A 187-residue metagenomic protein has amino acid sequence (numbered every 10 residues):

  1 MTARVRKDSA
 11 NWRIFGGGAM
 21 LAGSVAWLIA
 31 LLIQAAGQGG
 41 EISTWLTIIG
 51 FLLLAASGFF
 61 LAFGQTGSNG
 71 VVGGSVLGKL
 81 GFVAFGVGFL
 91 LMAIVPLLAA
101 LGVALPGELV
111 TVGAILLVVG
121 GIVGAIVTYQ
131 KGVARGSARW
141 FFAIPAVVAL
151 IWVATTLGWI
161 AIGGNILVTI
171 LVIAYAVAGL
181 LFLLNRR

Functional and structural regions predicted by a protein language model:
T2-R187: Hydrophobic, aromatic-enriched alpha-helical segments typical of multi-pass transmembrane helices
